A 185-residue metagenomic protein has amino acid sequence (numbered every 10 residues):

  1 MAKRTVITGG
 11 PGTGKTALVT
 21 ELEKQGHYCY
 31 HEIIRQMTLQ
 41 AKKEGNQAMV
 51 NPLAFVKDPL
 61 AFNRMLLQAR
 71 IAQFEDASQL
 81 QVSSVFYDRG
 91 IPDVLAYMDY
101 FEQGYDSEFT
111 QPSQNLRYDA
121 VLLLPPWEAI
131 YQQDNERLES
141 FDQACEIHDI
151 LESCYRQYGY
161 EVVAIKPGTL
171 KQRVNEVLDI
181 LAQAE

Functional and structural regions predicted by a protein language model:
G9: The Walker A (P-loop) glycine that initiates the GxxxxGKT/S ATP-binding motif of P-loop NTPases
G14: Conserved glycine(s) of the Walker
E23-A69: Conserved substrate/cofactor phosphate-moiety recognition/catalytic segment in nucleotide-dependent phosphotransferases
N63-L116: Glycine-rich phosphate-binding loop used to anchor ATP phosphates in small-molecule kinases, encompassing both
E102-G168: A glycine- and Lys/Arg-enriched "phosphate-lid" helix/loop adjacent to the NTP-binding pocket of small-molecule kinases
E176-A184: C-terminal alpha-helix
